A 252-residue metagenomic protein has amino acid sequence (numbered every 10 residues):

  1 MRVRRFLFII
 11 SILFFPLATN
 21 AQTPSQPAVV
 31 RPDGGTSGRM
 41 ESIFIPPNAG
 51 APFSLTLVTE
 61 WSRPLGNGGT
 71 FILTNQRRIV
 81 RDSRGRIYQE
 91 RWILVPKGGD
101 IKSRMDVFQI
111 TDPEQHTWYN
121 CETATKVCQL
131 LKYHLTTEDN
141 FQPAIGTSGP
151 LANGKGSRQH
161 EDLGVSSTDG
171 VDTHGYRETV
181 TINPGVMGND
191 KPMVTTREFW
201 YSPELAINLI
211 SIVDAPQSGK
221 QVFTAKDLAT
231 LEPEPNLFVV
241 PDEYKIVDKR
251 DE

Functional and structural regions predicted by a protein language model:
M1-F8: Bacterial N-terminal signal peptides that target proteins for export
F8-P16: Bacterial N-terminal signal peptides
L17-A21: Sec/Tat signal peptide C-region and signal peptidase I cleavage site
T23-E252: Extended soluble regions of mature proteins
